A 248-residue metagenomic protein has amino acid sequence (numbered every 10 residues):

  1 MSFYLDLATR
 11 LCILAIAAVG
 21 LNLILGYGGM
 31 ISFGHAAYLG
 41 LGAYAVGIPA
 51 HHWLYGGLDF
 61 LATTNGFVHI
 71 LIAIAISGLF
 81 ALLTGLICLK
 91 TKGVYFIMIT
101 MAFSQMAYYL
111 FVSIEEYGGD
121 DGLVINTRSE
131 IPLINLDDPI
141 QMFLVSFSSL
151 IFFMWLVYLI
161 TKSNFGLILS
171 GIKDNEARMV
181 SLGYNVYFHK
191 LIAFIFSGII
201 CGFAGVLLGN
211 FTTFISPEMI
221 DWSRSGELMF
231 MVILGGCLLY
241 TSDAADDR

Functional and structural regions predicted by a protein language model:
M1-D243, R248: Transmembrane alpha-helices and adjacent helix-loop boundaries
